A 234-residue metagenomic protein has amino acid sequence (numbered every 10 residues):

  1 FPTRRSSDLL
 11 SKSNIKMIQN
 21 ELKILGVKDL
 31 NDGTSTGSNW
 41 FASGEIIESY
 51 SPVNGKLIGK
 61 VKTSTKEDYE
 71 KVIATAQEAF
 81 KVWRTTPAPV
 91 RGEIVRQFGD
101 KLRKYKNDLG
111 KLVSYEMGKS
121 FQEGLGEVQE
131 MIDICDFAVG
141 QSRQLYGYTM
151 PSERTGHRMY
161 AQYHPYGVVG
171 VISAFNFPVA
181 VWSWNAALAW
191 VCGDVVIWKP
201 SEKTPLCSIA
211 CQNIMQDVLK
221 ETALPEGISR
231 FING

Functional and structural regions predicted by a protein language model:
F1-S6: Short, small-residue-biased leader/transition segments that mark boundaries at the very start of proteins
S7-N54: Hydrophobic face of amphipathic alpha-helices that form TPR/SEL1-like repeat modules and related alpha-solenoid
W40, W83, W182-W184: Signature tryptophan residues that serve as conserved aromatic anchors
K56-Y146, G156: Glycine-rich loop-to-alpha-helix module at the N-terminal edge of alpha/beta enzyme cores
G147-G234: Rossmann-like NAD(P) dinucleotide-binding subdomain of oxidoreductase/dehydrogenase enzymes
